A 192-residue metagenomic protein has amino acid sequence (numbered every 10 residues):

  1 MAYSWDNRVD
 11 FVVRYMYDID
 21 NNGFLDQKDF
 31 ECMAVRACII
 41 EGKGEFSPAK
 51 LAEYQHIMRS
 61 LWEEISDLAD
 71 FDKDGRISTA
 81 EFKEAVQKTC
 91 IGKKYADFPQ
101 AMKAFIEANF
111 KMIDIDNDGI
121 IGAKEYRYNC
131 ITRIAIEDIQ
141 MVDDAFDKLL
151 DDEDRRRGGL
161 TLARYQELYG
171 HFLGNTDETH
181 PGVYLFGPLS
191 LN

Functional and structural regions predicted by a protein language model:
A2-S60, D70: Eukaryote-specific detector of the first structured module of a protein
L61-N192: EF-hand and EF-hand-like Ca2+-sensor regions
